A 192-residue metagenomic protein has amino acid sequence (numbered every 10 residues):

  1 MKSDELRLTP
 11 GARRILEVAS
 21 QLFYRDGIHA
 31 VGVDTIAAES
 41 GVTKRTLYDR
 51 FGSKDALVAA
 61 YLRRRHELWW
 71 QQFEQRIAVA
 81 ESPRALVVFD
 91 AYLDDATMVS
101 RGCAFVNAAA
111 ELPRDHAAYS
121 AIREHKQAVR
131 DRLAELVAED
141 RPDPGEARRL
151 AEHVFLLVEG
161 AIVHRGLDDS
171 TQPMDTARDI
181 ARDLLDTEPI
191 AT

Functional and structural regions predicted by a protein language model:
M1-D26, A30-E39, A56: Basic, helix-initiating cap at the start of DNA-binding domains
R13, E17, R45, C103: Short alpha-helical elements of helix-turn-helix
R25-I28, G41, Y48-R64: HTH DNA-binding helix-turn interface
A60, Q71-R101, E146, L150-V154: Hydrophobic alpha-helical connector segments
E67-W70, E74-R76, P83-L86, D115-R141 (+2 more regions): Amphipathic alpha-helical packing segments from all-alpha helical-bundle domains
T97-Y119: Amphipathic alpha-helical segments used for helix-helix packing
A118-R123, D140-T192: Hydrophobic/aromatic-rich alpha-helical bundle segments in the mid-to-C-terminal region
